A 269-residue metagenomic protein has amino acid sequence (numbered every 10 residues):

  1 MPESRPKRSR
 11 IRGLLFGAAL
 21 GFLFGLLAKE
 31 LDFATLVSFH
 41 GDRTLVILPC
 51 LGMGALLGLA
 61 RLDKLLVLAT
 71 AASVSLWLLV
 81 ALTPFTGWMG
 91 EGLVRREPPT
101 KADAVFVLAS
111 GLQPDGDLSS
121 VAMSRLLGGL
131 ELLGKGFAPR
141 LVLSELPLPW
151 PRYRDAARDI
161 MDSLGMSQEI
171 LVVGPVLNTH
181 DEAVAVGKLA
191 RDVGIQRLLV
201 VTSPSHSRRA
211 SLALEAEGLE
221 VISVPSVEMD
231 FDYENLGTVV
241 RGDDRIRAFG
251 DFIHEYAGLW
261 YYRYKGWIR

Functional and structural regions predicted by a protein language model:
M1-P6: Short, Lys/Arg-rich, polar N-terminal cytosolic tail immediately upstream of the first transmembrane signal-anchor
R10-G58: Membrane-embedded alpha-helical segments of integral membrane proteins
L15, V67-T70, F252: Hydrophobic alpha-helical transmembrane segments
L20, A72-L79, I253, A257: Lipid-exposed faces of alpha-helical membrane segments in multi-pass integral membrane proteins
D32-T35, G136, G266: Short glycine-centered helix-capping/turn motifs at secondary-structure transition points
G41-T44, L79-G250: A structural signal for short, hydrophobic/glycine-enriched beta-strand patches
D63-T86: Internal/C-terminal transmembrane anchor helices
M89, F249-I268: A transmembrane-helix-recognition feature enriched in membrane-embedded lipid enzymes and envelope glyco-/phospholipid
